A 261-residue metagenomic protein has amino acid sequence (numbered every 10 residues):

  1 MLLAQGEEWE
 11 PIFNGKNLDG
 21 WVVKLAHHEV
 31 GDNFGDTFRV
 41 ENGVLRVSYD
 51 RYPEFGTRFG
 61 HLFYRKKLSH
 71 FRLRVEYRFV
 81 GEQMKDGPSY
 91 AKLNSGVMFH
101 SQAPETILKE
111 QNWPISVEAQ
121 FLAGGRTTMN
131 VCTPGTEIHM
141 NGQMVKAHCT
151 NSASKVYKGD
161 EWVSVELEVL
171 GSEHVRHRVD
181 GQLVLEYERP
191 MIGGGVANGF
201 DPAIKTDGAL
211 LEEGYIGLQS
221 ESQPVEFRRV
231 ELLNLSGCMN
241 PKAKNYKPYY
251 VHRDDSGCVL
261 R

Functional and structural regions predicted by a protein language model:
Q5-K244, P248-H252: Carbohydrate-interacting regions of secretory-pathway proteins
H252-R261: Short, disulfide-bonded extracellular cysteine-rich repeat modules
